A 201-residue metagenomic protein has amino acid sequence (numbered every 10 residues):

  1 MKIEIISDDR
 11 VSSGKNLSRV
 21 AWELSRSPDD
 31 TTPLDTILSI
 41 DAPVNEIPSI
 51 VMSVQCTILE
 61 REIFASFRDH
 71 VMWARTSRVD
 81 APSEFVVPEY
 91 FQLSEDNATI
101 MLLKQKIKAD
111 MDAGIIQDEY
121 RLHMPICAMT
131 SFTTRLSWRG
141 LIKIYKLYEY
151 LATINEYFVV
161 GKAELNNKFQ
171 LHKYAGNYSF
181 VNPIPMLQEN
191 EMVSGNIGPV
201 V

Functional and structural regions predicted by a protein language model:
M1-V201: Family-specific signature for flavin-dependent thymidylate synthase
